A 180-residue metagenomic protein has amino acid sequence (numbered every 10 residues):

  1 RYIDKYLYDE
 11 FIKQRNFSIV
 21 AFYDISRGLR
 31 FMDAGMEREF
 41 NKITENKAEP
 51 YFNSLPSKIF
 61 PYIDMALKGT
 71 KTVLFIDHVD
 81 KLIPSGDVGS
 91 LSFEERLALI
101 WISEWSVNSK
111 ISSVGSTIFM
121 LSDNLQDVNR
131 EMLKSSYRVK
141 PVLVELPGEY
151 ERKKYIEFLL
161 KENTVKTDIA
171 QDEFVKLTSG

Functional and structural regions predicted by a protein language model:
R1-S179: ATP/nucleotide-binding catalytic cores
